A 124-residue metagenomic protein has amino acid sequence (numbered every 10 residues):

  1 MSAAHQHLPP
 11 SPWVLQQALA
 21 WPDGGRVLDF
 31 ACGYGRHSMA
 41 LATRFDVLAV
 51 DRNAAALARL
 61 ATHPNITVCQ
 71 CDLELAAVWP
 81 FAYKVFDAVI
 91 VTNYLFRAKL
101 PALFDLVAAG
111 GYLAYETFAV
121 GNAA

Functional and structural regions predicted by a protein language model:
H5-G24: Conserved alpha-helix/loop element of class I SAM-dependent methyltransferases that forms part of the SAM/SAH-binding
G24-G33: Conserved class I S-adenosyl-L-methionine
Y34-R44: Conserved SAM-binding loop of SAM-dependent methyltransferases across substrates and taxa, primarily the Class I
N53: Conserved SAM/SAH-binding beta-strand->alpha-helix loop
N65-A76: Conserved SAM-binding strand-loop segment of SAM-dependent methyltransferases
V78-A88: A short acidic, Gly/Pro-enriched loop at the edge of an enzyme's catalytic core that lines a small-molecule cofactor
L100-G111: A short glycine-rich, Lys/Arg-flanked "PGG" loop and its adjoining helix->strand segment in the class I
G111-A119: Conserved beta-strand signature within the Rossmann-like core of class I S-adenosyl-L-methionine
